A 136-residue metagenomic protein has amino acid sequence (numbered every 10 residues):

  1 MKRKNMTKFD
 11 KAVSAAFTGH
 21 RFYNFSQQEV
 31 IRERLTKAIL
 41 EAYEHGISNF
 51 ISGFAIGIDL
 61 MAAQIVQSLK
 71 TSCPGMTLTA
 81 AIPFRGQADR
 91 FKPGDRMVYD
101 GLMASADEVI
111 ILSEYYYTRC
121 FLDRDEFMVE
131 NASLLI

Functional and structural regions predicted by a protein language model:
K2-I136: Acidic/glycine-enriched connector segments
